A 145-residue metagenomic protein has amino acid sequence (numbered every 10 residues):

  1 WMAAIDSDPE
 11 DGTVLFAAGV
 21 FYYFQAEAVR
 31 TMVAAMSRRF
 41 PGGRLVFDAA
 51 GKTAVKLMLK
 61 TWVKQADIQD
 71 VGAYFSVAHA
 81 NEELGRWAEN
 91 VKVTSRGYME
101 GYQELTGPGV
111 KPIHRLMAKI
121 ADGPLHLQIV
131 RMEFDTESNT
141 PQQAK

Functional and structural regions predicted by a protein language model:
W1-K145: Alpha-helical subdomain
